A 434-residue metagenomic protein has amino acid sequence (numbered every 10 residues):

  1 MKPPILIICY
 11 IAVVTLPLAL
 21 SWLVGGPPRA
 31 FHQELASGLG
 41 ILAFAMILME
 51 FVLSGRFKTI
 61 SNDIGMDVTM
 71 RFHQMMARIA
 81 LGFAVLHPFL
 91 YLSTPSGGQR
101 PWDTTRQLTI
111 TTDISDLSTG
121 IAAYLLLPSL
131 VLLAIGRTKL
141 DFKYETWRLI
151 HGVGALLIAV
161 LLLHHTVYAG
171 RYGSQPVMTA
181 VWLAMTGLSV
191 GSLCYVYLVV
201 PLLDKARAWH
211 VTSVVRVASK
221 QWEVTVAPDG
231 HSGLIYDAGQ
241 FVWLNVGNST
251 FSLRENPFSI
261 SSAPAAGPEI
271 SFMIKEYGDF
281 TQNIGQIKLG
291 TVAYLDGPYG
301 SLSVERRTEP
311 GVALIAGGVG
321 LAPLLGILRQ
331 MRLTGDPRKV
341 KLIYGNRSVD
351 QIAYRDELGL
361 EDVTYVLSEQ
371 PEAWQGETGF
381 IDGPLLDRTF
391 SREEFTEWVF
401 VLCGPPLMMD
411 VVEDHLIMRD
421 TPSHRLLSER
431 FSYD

Functional and structural regions predicted by a protein language model:
K2-I8, A12-T15, G40, F44-I47 (+5 more regions): FNR/FR-type flavoprotein reductase catalytic core
A19-E34: Short, hydrophobic transmembrane alpha-helix segments
Q33-A36, I114: Transmembrane alpha-helix entry/boundary detector in multi-pass membrane proteins
E50: Structured alpha-helical
M66-M70: Juxtamembrane helix-capping/reentrant segments at transmembrane boundaries
L203-Y294, P310, G335-R338, N346-S348 (+1 more regions): Ferredoxin-reductase
